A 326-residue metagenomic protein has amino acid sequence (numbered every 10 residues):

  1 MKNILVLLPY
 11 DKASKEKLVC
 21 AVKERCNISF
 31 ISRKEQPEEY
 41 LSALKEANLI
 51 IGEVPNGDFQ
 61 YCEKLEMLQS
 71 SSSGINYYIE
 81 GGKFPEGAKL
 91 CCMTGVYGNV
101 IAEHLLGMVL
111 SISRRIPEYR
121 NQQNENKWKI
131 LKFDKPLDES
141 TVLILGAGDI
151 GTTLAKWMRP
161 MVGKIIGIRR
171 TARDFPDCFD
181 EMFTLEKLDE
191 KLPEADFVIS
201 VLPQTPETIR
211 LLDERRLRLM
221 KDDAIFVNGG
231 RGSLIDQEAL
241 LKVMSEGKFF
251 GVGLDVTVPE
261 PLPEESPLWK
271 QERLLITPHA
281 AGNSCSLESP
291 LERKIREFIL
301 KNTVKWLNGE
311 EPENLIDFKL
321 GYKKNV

Functional and structural regions predicted by a protein language model:
M1-L49, K323-V326: N-terminal glycine-/charge-rich "phosphate-binding" loop or analogous flexible N-terminal tail
K17-C20, D58-E63, Y78-E86, A172-D180 (+1 more regions): Short loop/helix-cap segments at secondary-structure boundaries that form the rim of catalytic
E46-R120: Phosphate/diphosphate ligand-binding glycine-rich loop within oxidoreductases
A102-E118, P160-G163, R296-K305, E310: Oxidoreductase and adenylate-handling cofactor-binding alpha/beta cores
Y119-T153: Glycine-rich NAD(P)-binding loop of Rossmann-like domains
I166: Conserved beta-strand positions in the Rossmann-like core of class I SAM-dependent methyltransferases
A172-P267: Rossmann-like adenosine-cofactor binding region
D223, G229-V326: Rossmann-like dinucleotide-binding domain for NAD(H)/NADP(H)
